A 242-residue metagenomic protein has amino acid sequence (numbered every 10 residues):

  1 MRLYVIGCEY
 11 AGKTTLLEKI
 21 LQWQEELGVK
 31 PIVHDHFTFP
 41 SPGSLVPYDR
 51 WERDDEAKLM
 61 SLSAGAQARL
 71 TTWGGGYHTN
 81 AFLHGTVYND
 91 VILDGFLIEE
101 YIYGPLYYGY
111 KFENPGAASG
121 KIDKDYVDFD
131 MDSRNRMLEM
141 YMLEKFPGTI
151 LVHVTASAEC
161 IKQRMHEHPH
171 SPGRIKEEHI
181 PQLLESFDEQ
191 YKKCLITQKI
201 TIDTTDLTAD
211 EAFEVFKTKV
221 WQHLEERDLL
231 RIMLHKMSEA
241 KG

Functional and structural regions predicted by a protein language model:
V5: Hydrophobic anchor at the beta1->P-loop junction of P-loop NTPases
C8: P-loop (Walker A) phosphate-binding loop of NTP-binding proteins
A11: ATP-binding Walker
T14: Walker A/P-loop
E18-F82: Conserved substrate/cofactor phosphate-moiety recognition/catalytic segment in nucleotide-dependent phosphotransferases
E56-D128: A basic- and aromatic-enriched beta-loop-alpha substructure that forms the phosphate/nucleotide- and DNA/RNA-contacting
Y103, Y107-E189: A glycine- and Lys/Arg-enriched "phosphate-lid" helix/loop adjacent to the NTP-binding pocket of small-molecule kinases
H166-G242: NTP-dependent small-molecule kinase module
